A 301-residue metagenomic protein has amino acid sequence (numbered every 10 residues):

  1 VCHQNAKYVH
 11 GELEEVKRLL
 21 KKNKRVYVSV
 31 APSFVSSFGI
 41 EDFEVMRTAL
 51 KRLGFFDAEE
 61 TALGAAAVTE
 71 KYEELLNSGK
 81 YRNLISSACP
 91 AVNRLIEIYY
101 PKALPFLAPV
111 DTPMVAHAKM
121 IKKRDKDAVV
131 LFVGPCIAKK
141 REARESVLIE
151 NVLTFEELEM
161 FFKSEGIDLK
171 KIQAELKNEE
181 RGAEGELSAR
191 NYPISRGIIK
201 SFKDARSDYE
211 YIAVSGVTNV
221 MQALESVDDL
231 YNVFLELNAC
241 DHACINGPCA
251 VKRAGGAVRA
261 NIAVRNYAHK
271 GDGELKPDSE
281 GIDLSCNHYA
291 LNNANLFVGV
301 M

Functional and structural regions predicted by a protein language model:
V1-A6: Canonical Radical SAM [4Fe-4S] cluster-binding loop centered on the CxxxCxxC motif and its immediate flanking residues
H10-M301: Iron-sulfur-associated redox domains of electron-transfer enzymes in respiratory and anaerobic energy metabolism
